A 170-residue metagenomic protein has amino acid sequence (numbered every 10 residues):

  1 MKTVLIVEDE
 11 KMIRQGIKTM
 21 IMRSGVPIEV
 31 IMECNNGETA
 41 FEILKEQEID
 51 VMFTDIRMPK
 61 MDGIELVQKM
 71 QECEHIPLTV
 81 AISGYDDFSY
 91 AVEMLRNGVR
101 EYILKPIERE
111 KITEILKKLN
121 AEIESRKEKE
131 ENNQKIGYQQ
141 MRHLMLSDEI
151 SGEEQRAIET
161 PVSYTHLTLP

Functional and structural regions predicted by a protein language model:
E8, D55: Active-site residues of response regulator receiver
K11-M32: Two-component/phosphorelay signaling modules centered on CheY-like receiver
G25, K45-I49, M70-I76, N97: Conserved phosphotransfer cores of two-component systems
E33-E42, G63-L66: Helix N-cap/capping motif at the beta->alpha junctions
M58: Receiver (REC) domain active-site loop signature in two-component systems and cognate sites in sensor histidine kinases
E65, D86-E101: Alpha4 helix (beta4-alpha4-beta5 surface) of REC/receiver domains from two-component response regulators
L95, E101, I107-P170: Interdomain helical linkers/hinges and coiled-coil/dimerization scaffolds that transmit conformational signals
